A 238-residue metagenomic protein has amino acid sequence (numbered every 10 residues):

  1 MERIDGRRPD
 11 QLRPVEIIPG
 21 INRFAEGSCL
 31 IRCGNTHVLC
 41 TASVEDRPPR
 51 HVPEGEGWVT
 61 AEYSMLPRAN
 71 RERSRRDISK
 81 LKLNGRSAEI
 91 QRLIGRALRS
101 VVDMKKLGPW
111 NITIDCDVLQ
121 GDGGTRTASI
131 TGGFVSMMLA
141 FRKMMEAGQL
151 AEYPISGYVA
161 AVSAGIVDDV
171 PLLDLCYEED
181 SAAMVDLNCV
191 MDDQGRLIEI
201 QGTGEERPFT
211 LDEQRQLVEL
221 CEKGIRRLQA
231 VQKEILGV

Functional and structural regions predicted by a protein language model:
M1-R32: Short, Gly/Pro- and small/polar-rich lid/capping loops
V15-I18, F24-G27, E45-R47, R99-V101 (+3 more regions): Glycine-rich, charged/polar anion/phosphate-binding loops that engage phosphate groups from diverse ligands
E16-I18, L30-R32, L39-T41, T60-E62 (+5 more regions): Structured core elements
I21, C29-L107, L197-E219: Glycine-rich, flexible beta-strand/loop modules in the N-terminal catalytic cores of phosphate-handling
S79-L83, C116-T125: A short glycine/serine-rich beta->alpha loop
G85, K106, G124-A128, M138-R142 (+1 more regions): A structural signal for small-residue-enriched, beta-sheet-centric alpha/beta enzyme cores and oligomeric scaffold folds
I94, L98, G132-F141: Buried hydrophobic packing segments
L107-D122, V162: Catalytic-site beta-strand/loop segments enriched in glycine and acidic/polar residues
